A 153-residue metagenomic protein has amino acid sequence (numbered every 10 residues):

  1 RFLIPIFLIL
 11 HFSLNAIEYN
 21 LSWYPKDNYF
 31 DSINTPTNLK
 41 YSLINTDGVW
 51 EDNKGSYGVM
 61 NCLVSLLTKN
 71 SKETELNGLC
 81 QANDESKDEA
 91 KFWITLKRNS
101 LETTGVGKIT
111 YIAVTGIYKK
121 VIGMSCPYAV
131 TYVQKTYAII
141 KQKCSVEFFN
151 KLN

Functional and structural regions predicted by a protein language model:
R1-I6: Sec-dependent signal peptide recognition, specifically the positively charged N-region followed immediately by
H11-S13: N-terminal signal peptide c-region/cleavage motif recognized by signal peptidases
A16-N153: Beta-strand-enriched cores of mature, soluble protein domains
